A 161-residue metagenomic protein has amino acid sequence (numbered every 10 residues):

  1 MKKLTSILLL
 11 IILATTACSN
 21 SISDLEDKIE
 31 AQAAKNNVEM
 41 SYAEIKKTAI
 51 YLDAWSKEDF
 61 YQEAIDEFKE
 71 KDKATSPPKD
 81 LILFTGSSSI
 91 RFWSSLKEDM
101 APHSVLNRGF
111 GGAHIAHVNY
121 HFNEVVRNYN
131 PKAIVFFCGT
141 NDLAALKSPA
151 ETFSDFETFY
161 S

Functional and structural regions predicted by a protein language model:
K2-I82, E98: N-terminal secretory targeting modules
F68-D72, W93, Y120-N123: A generic local structural motif
K69-D72, G86-S89, C138, F156-S161: Sec/Tat-exported extracytoplasmic proteins
D80-S95, A113: Catalytic nucleophile-elbow at a beta strand-turn-alpha helix junction centered on a G-D-S/GDSL motif, marking
I82-T85, L106-G109, A133-C138: Structural recognition of the beta-strand scaffold that forms the well-ordered cores of secreted hydrolase catalytic
S95-E98, K147-S148: Short amphipathic alpha-helical segments
S104-H117: A short beta-strand-loop structural module common to alpha/beta enzyme folds
Y120-S161: Alpha-helical cap/lid subdomain in secreted, periplasmic, or secretory-pathway luminal O-acyl-processing enzymes
